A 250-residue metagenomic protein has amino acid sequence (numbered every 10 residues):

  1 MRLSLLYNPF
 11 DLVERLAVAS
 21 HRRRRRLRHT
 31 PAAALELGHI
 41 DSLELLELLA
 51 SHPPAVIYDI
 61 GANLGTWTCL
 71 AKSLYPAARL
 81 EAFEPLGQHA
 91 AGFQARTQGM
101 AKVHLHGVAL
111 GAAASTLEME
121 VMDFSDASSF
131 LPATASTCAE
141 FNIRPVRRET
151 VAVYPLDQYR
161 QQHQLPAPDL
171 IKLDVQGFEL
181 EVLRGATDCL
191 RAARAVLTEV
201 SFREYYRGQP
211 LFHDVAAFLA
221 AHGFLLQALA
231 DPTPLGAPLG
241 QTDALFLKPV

Functional and structural regions predicted by a protein language model:
M1-V250: Phosphate/nucleotide-binding beta-alpha loop and adjacent structural elements of enzyme active sites
